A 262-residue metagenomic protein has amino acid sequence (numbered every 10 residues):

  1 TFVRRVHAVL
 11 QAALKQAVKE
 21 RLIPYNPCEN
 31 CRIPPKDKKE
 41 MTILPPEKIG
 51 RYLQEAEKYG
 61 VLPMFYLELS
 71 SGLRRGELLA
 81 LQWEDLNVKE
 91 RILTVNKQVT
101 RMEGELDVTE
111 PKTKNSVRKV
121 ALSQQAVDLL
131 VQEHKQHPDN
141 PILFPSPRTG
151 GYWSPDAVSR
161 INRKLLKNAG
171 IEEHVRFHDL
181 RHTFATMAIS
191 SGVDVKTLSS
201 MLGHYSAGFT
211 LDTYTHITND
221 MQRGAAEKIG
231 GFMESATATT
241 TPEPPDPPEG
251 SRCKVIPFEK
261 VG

Functional and structural regions predicted by a protein language model:
T1-P27, K38, G150-A157, I171-D179: N-terminal core-binding DNA-recognition domain of tyrosine site-specific recombinases/integrases
R4, K19-W83, V88-K89, N115-V117 (+4 more regions): Basic, Lys/Arg- and aromatic-enriched nucleic-acid-binding interface segment
P35, I43, V99, V127 (+1 more regions): Catalytic-site neighborhood detector that most strongly recognizes the C-terminal catalytic loop/helix of tyrosine
R51-L62, S71, V120, D128 (+2 more regions): Short, basic (Lys/Arg/His-rich) helix/loop patches that form interaction surfaces in the mid-to-C-terminal regions
Q54, E90, E103-D128, Q132 (+3 more regions): C-terminal secondary-structure termini that scaffold catalytic or DNA-interacting sites
D85-I92, E172, V193-T215, R223: Short, polar N-cap/turn motifs at the start of nucleic acid-interacting alpha helices
